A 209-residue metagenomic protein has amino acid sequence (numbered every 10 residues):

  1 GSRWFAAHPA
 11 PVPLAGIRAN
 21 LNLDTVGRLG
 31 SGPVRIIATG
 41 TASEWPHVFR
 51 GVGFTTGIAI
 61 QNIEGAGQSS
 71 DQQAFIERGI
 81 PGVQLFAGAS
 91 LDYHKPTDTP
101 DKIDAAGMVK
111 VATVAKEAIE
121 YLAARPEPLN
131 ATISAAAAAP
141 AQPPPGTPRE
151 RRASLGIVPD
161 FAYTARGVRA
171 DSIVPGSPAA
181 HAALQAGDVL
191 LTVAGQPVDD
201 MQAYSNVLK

Functional and structural regions predicted by a protein language model:
S2, G32, Q61, Q84 (+4 more regions): Extended hydrophobic-aromatic, low-complexity segments
S2-S90, D104, M108: Metal-dependent peptidase/peptidase-like ectodomains
R3, H47-G51, Q73, A106-E120 (+3 more regions): Solvent-exposed, polar/charged alpha-helical surfaces in well-ordered, non-transmembrane soluble domains, broadly
P9, T25, V52-G57, F86 (+6 more regions): Sec/Tat-exported extracytoplasmic proteins
D24, G88, P96, D160-A162 (+1 more regions): Generic beta-structure capping elements
P81-L85, T97-V109, V193, D200-A203 (+1 more regions): Short, structured secondary-structure boundary patches
L91-A138: His/Asp/Glu-rich mid-to-C-terminal helical/loop segments that flank catalytic regions of hydrolases
L129-K209: C-terminal recognition in membrane/secretory proteostasis and scaffolding
